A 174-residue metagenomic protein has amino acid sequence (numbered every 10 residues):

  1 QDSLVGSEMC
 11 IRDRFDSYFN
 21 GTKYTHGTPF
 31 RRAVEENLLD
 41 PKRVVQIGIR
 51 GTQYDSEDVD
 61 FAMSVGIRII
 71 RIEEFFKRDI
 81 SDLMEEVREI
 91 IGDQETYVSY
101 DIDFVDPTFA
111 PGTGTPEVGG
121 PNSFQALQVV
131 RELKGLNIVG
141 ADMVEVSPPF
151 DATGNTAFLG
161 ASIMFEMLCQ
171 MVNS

Functional and structural regions predicted by a protein language model:
Q1-G6, C10-I11: Single conserved hydrophobic/aromatic residue that forms the stacking wall/gate of nucleotide- or nucleobase-binding
E8, V44-G48, G140-D142: A structural signal for short, well-ordered beta-strand segments and their strand-loop junctions that often border
I11, I49, V146: Cofactor-binding loop segments of dinucleotide-utilizing enzymes, especially the Rossmann-like FAD- and NAD(P)+-binding
R14-N37, I47, G51-D55, R78: Active-site glycine-rich loop that binds ribose-phosphate moieties when present
T25-F30, D58, L83, G160: Internal, well-ordered alpha-helical segments in soluble enzyme and binding-protein domains
L39-R43: Short, surface-exposed connector motifs at secondary-structure boundaries
T52-S64: Short, glycine/polar-rich helix-capping loops at beta-to-alpha or helix-loop-helix junctions that flank or form
F61-S174: Catalytic cores of soluble, metal-dependent hydrolases
